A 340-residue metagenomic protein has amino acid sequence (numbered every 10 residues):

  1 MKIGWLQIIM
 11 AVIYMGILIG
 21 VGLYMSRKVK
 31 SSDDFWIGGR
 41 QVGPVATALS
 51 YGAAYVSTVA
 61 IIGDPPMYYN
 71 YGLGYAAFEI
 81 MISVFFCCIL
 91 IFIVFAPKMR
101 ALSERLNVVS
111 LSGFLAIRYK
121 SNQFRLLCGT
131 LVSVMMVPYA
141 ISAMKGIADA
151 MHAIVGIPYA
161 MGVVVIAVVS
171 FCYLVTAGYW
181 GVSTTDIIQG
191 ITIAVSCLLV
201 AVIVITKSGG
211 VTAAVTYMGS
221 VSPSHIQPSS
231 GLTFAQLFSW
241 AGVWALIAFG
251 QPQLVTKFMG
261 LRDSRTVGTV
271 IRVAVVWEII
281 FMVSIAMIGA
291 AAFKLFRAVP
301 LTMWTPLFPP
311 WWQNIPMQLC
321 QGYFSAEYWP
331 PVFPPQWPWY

Functional and structural regions predicted by a protein language model:
M1-I62, L174-A177, G190-L199, S264: Membrane-interface "cap" regions at the ends of multi-pass membrane proteins
M1-M10, Y71-S83, M151-M161, S224-A241: Interfacial loop-to-helix junctions that mark the boundaries of transmembrane helices in multi-pass membrane
W5, V42-V45, Y119-L126, V155-V164 (+2 more regions): Membrane-interfacial loop-to-helix junctions in multi-pass transporters
M15-L18, A54-Y55, V84-C88, V132-S133 (+5 more regions): Residue-level recognition of pore/gate-forming positions within transmembrane alpha-helices of multi-pass
V21-K28, A96, M136-M144, A148 (+5 more regions): Hydrophobic alpha-helical segments and their helix-loop junctions in multi-pass secondary transporters
I37-N107, Q236-I247, L254-G260, S264-P300 (+3 more regions): Membrane-interface helix-loop-helix modules in multi-pass membrane proteins
E79-L174, S239-A245, F293, A326-Q336: Helix-loop-helix module between adjacent transmembrane segments
